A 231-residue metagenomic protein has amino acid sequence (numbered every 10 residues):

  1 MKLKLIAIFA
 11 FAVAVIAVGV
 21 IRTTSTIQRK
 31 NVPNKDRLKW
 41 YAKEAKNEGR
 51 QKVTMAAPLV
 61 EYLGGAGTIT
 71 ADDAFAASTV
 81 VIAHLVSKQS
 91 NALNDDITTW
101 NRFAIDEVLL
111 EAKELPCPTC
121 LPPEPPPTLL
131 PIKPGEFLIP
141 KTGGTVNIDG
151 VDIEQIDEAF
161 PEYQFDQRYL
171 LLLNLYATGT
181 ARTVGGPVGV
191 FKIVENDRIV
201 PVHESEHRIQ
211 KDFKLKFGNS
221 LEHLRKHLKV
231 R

Functional and structural regions predicted by a protein language model:
K2-R231: Transition segments tied to proteolytic processing and entry into folded domains
